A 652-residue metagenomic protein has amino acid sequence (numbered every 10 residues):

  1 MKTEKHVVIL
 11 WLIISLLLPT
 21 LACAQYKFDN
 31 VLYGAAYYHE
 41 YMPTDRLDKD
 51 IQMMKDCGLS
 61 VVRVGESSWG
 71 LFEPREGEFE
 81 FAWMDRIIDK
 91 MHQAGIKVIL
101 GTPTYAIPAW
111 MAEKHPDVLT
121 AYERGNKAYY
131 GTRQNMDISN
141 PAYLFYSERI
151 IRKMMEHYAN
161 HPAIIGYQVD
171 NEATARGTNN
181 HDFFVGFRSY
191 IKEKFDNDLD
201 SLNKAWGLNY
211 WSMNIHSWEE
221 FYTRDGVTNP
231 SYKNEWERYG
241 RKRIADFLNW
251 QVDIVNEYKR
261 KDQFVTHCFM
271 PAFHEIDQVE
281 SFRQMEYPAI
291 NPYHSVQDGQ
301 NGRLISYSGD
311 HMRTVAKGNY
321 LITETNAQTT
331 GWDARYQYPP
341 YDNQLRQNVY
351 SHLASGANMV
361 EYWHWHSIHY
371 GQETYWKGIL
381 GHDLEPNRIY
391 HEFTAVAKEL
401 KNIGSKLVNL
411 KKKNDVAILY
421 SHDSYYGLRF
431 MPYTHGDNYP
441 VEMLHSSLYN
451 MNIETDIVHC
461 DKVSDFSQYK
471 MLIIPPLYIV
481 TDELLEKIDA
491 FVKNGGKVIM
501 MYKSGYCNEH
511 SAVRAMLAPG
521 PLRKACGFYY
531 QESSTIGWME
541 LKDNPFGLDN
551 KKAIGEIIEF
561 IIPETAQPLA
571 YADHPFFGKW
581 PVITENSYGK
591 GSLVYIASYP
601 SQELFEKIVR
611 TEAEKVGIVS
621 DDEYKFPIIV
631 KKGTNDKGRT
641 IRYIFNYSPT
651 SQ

Functional and structural regions predicted by a protein language model:
I9-P19: Bacterial N-terminal signal peptides
Q25-R46, Q52-V61: An acidic-aromatic substrate-binding cleft motif
L32-P43, S67-A82, Y129-E148, D170-G177 (+6 more regions): The substrate-binding groove and active-site-proximal loops of carbohydrate-active enzymes, especially glycoside
A35, M54, V62, M91 (+9 more regions): Conserved, mostly hydrophobic/aromatic
Y41-D56, S147-K153, M270-S281, Y341-V349 (+1 more regions): Short, acidic/polar
D48-A128, R152-M155, Q251-K259: Aromatic-lined substrate-binding rim segments of carbohydrate-active enzymes
R124-Y287, N291-I305: Polysaccharide-binding and catalytic clefts of secreted carbohydrate-active enzymes
K261, P271, Y293-Q652: Carbohydrate-binding surfaces of carbohydrate-active enzymes
